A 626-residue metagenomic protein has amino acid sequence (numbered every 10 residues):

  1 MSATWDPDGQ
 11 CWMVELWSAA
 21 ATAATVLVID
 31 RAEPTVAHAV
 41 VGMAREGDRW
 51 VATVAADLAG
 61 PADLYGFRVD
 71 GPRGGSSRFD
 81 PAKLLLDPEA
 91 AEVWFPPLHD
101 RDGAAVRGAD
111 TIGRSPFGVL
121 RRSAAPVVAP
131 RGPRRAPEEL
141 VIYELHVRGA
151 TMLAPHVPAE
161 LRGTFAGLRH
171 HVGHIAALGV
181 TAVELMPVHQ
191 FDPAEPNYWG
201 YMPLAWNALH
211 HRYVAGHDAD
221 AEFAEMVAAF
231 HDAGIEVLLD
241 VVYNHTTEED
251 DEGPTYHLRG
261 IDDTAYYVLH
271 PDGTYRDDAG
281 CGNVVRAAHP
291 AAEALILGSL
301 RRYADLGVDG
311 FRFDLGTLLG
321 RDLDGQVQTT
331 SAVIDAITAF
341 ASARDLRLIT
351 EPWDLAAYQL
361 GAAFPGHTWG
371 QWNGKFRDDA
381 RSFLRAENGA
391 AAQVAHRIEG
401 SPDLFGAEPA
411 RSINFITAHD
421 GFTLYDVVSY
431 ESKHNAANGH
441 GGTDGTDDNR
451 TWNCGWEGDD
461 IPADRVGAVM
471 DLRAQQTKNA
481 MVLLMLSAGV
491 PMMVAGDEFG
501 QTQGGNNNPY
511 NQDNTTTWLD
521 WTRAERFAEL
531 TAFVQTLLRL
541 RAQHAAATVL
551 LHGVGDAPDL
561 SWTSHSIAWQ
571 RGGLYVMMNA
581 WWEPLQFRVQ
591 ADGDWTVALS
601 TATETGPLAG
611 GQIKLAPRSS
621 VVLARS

Functional and structural regions predicted by a protein language model:
M1-Y143, R148, G163, H170 (+4 more regions): Carbohydrate-interacting/catalytic domains
S18-A20, R45, A56-L58, G71 (+15 more regions): Short, flexible loop/turn elements at secondary-structure junctions
G74-S76, T151-A154, F191-E195, H245-E248 (+5 more regions): Short catalytic/ligand-binding loop motif for oxyanion handling, primarily in non-cytosolic enzymes, centered on
A90, W94-L98, L323, T330-A495 (+3 more regions): Conserved alpha/beta catalytic core and glycan-binding cleft of carbohydrate-active enzymes
V141-Y143, V183, V237-L239, F311 (+2 more regions): Hydrophobic faces of well-ordered beta-strands that scaffold small-molecule active sites in alpha/beta enzyme cores
H146-V308, G316-S342: Substrate-binding/active-site clefts of carbohydrate-active enzymes
G167-H170, V183, D218-E225, V237 (+11 more regions): Generic recognition of stable, solvent-exposed alpha-helical segments in well-folded globular domains
V172-A177, V227, L300-A304, I334-T338 (+5 more regions): Non-transmembrane alpha-helical segments in soluble domains of secreted/periplasmic/extracellular proteins
